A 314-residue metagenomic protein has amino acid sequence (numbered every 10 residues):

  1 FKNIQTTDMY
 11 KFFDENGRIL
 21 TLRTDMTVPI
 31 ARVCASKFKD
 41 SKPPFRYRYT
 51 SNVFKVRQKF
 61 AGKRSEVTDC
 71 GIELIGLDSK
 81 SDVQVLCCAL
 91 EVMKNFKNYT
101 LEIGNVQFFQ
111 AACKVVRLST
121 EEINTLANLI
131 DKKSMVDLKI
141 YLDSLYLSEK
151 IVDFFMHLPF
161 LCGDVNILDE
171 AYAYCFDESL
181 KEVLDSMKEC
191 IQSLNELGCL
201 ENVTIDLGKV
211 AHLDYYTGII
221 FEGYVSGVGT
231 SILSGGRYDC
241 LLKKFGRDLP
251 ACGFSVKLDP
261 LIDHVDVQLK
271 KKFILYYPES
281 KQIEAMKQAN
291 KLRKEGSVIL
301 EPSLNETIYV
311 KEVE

Functional and structural regions predicted by a protein language model:
F1-V28, S36, C87, K94: TRNA-binding/sensing appendages of the translation machinery
Q5-D14, R117-I140, L147, V225: Acidic, His- and aromatic-enriched active-site or binding-groove loops in soluble protein domains that engage sugars
M9-F13, L20-R23, R46-Y49, E73 (+1 more regions): Short, conserved beta-strand segments within well-ordered enzyme catalytic domains that often line or immediately flank
D25-D40, Y47-F96, D143-E314: Positively charged, Gly/Ser-enriched RNA/tRNA-binding surfaces
E66-C70, I103-A111: Short, conserved phosphate-binding/catalytic loop or strand-edge motifs used in phosphoryl-/nucleotidyl-transfer
L74, D78, D82, Y99-E102 (+2 more regions): Cap/lid and interdomain-hinge subdomains that line or gate substrate/regulatory clefts in soluble alpha/beta enzymes
V85, N105-F108, E122, L138 (+2 more regions): Internal, well-ordered alpha-helical segments in soluble enzyme and binding-protein domains
E91-N95, F109-R117: Hydrophobic mid-domain F-helix/FG-region of cytochrome P450s
